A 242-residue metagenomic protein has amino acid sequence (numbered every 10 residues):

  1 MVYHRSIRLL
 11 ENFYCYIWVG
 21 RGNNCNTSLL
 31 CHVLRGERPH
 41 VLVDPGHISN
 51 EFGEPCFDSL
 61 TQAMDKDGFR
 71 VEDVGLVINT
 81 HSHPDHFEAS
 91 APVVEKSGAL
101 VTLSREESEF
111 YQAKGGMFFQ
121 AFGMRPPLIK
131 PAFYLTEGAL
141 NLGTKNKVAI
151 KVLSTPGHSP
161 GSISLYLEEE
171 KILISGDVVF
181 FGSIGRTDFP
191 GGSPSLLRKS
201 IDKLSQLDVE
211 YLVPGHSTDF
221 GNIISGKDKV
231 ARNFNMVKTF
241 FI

Functional and structural regions predicted by a protein language model:
Y3-D67, S164-G176: Conserved beta-strand hairpin/beta-sheet module of binuclear metal-dependent hydrolase folds, prominently
L9-Y14, F119-G123, K145-I150: Short Pro/Gly-enriched beta-strand edge/turn motifs at strand-loop
Y14, L100, F133-Y134, A149-K151 (+1 more regions): Conserved beta-strand segments of alpha/beta enzyme cores
W18-G20, K130-A132, S154-P156: Short Gly/Pro-enriched turn/cap motifs at secondary-structure boundaries
E37, R70-D73, D208: Short loop/turn motifs at secondary-structure junctions
H40, H47-N50, E54-P55, K147-I242: Metallo-beta-lactamase
H47-T144, K229-M236: Active-site HxH/HxHxD metal-binding segment of metal-dependent hydrolases
